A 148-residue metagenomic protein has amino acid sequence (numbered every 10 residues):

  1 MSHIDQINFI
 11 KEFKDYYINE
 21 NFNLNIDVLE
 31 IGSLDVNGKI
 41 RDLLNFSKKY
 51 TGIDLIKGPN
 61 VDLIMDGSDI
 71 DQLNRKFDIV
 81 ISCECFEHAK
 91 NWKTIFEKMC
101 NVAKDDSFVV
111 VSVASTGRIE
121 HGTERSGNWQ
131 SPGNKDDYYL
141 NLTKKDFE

Functional and structural regions predicted by a protein language model:
M1-R75, I79, K135-K144: Conserved N-terminal segment of class I S-adenosyl-L-methionine
E30, S82, V111: Redox-cofactor binding/interface segments in oxidoreductases and associated redox assembly factors
V36, C85, A114: Flexible loop residues that form catalytic and substrate-binding hotspots at small-molecule/glycan-binding clefts
Y50, E87, K104: A short glycine-/small-residue-rich loop at the edge of a beta-strand within enzyme catalytic domains
I64, C85-F86: Alpha-helical architecture
D69, E87, R118: Active-site micro-motifs of SAM-dependent methyltransferase domains
I79-C85: A short beta-strand submotif of the Rossmann-like class I SAM-dependent methyltransferase core that lines
K90-E148: S-adenosyl-L-methionine-dependent methyltransferase catalytic module, highlighting the catalytic core
